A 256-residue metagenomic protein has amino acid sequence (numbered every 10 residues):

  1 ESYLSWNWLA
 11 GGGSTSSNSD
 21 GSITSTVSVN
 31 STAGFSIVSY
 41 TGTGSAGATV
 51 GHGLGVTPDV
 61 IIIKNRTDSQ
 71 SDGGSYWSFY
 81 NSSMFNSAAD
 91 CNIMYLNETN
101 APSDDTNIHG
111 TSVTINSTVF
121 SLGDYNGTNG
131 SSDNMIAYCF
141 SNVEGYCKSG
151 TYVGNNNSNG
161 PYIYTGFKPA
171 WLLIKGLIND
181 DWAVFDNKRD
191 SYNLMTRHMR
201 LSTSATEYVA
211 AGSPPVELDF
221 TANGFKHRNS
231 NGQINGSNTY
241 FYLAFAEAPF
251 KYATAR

Functional and structural regions predicted by a protein language model:
E1-R256: Surface-exposed molecular-recognition determinants
